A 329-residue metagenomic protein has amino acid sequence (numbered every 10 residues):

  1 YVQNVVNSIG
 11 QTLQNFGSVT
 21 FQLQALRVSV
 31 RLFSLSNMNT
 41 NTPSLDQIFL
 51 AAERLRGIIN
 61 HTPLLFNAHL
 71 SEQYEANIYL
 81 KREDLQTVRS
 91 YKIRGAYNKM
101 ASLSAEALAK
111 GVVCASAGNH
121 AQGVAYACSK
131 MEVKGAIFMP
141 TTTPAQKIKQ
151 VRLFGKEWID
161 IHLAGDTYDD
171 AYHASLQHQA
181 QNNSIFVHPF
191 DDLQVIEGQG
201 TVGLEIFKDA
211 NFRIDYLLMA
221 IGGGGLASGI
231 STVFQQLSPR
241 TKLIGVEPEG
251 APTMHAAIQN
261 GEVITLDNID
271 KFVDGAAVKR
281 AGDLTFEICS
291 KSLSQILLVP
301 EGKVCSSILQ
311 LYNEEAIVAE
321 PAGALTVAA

Functional and structural regions predicted by a protein language model:
V2-Q11: Extreme N-terminal basic, low-complexity initiation segments that serve as generic localization/processing leaders
F16-V30: Intrinsically disordered, low-complexity proline-rich regions
F33-L35: N-terminal mitochondrial targeting presequences
M38-A329: PLP-dependent amino-acid enzyme catalytic core
